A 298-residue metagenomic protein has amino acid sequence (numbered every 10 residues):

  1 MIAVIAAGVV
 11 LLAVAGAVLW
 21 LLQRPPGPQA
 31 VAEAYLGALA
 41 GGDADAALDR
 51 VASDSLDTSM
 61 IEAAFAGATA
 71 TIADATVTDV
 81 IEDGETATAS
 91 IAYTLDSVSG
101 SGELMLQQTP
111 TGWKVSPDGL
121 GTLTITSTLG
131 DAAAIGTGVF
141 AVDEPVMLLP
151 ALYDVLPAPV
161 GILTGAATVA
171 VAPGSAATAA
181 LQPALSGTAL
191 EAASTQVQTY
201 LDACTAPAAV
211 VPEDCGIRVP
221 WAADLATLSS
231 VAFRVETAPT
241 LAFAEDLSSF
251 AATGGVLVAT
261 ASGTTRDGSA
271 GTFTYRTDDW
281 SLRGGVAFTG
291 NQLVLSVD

Functional and structural regions predicted by a protein language model:
M1-P26: Hydrophobic single-pass membrane-targeting/anchoring helices
V18-A32, P117-L129, L190: Amphipathic alpha-helical assembly segments used for oligomerization, scaffolding, or translocation
L22-A64, A184-W221: Core segments of small alpha/beta cavity-forming domains
A40, A44-S90, S97-V98, P212-F243: Short solvent-exposed beta->alpha transition segments
V80-E85, V171-P173, A244-L247, A251-A252: Short, ordered beta-strand-loop transition motifs
T88, T94, S99-V171, W280-D298: Short beta-strand edge/turn micro-motifs at domain boundaries
V160-A189: Structured interaction patches on ligand/partner-binding surfaces of diverse proteins
A192-D298: Extracytoplasmic/luminal low-complexity segments enriched in Pro/Gly and acidic/polar residues that act as flexible
